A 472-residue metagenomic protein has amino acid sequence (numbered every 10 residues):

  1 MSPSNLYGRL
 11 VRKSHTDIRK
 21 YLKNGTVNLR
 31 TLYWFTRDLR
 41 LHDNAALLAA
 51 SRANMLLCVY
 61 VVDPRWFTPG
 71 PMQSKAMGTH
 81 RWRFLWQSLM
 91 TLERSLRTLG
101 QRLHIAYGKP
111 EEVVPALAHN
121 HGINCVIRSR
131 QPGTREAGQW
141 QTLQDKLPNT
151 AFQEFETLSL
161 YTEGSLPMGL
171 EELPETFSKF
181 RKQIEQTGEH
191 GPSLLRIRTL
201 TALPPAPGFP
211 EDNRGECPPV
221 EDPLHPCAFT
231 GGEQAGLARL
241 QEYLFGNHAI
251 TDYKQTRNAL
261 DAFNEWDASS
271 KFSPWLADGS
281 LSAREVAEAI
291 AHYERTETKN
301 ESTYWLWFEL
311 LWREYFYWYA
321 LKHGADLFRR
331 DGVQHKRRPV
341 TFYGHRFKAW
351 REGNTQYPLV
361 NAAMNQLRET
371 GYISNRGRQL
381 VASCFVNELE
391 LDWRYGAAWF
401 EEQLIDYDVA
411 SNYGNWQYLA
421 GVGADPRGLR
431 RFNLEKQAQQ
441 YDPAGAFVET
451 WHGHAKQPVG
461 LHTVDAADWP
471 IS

Functional and structural regions predicted by a protein language model:
Y7-P192, N365-Q366, S411-N415: Trp/Phe/Arg-rich N-terminal binding region typifying the photolyase-homology
I18, G169-R330, A438-S472: Glycine/tryptophan-enriched, flexible segments
A46, S88, L92, G236-Y243 (+4 more regions): Alpha-helical packing segments of well-folded alpha/beta enzyme cores
M72-A76, L224, F347: Short coil/turn segments at secondary-structure junctions
M77-R81, L85, F229, E352 (+1 more regions): Residue-level preference for long, well-ordered alpha-helices that form the structural scaffold of enzyme catalytic
L96, L147, R181, L244 (+3 more regions): Hydrophobic residues within well-ordered, non-membrane alpha-helices that form the packing/core of soluble catalytic
A268-G460: Active-site-proximal binding-pocket segments
